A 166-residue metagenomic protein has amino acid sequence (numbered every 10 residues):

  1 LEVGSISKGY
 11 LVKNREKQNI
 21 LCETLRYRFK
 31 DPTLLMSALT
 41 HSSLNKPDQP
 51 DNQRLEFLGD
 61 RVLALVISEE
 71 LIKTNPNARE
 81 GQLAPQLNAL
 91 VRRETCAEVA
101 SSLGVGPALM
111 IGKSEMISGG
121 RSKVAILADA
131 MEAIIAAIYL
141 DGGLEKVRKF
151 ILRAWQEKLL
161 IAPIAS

Functional and structural regions predicted by a protein language model:
L1-S166: Double-stranded RNA-binding/processing signature
